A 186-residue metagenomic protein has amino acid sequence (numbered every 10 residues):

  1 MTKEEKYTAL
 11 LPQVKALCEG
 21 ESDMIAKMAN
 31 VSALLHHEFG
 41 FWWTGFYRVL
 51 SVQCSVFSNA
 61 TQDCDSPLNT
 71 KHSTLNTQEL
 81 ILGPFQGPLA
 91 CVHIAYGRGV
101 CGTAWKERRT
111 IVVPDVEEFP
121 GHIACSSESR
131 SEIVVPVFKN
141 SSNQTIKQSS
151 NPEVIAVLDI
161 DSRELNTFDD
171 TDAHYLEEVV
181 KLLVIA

Functional and structural regions predicted by a protein language model:
M1-S51, L80-P84, L182-L183: Intrinsically disordered, low-complexity terminal regulatory regions
W43-G45, V134, V157: Short hydrophobic/aromatic beta-strand element in the GNAT-like acyltransferase core that lines or flanks the acyl-donor
G45-S51, N59, D63, N69 (+1 more regions): GAF sensory/regulatory domain recognition with acknowledged cross-activation on helical regulatory dimers
Q53-F57, P67-L75, S141, T145-S149: Short polybasic linear motifs
E79-A124: Regulatory sensory and allosteric helical modules in signal-transduction proteins and certain transcription factors
S131-N143: A short, aliphatic-rich beta-strand micro-motif
F138-K139, N151-S162: Sensory-domain boundary capping and coupling elements
D161-V179, V184-A186: Regulatory loop-to-helix N-cap segments in sensory/regulatory domains that couple ligand/signal detection
